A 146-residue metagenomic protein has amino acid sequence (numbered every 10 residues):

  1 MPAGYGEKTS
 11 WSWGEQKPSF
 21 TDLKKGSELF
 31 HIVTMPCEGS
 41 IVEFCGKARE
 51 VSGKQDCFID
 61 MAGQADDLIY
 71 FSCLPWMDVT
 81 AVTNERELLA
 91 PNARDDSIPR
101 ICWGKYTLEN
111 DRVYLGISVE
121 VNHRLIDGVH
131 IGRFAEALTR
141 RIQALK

Functional and structural regions predicted by a protein language model:
M1-G6, M35, D95-K146: Active-site-proximal acidic secondary-structure segment that organizes catalysis
M1-P18: Hydrophobic "lid/gating" helix adjacent to the active-site nucleophile that controls access to an acyl-thioester pocket
G4-T9, F44, F71, F134: Aromatic-residue hotspot detector
K8-S10, D22, M61, P91 (+2 more regions): Homeobox/homeodomain signature
G14-G39, Y114-E120: Acyl/amide activation-and-transfer machinery of modular secondary-metabolite enzymes
K24-V82: Helical lid/core segments from catalytic subdomains that handle acyl or acyl-like groups
I59, D66-C73, D78-L108, R112: Flexible, Gly/Pro-enriched loop and linker segments at secondary-structure and domain junctions
G63-N84, N122-I142: Short flexible/disordered coil segments
